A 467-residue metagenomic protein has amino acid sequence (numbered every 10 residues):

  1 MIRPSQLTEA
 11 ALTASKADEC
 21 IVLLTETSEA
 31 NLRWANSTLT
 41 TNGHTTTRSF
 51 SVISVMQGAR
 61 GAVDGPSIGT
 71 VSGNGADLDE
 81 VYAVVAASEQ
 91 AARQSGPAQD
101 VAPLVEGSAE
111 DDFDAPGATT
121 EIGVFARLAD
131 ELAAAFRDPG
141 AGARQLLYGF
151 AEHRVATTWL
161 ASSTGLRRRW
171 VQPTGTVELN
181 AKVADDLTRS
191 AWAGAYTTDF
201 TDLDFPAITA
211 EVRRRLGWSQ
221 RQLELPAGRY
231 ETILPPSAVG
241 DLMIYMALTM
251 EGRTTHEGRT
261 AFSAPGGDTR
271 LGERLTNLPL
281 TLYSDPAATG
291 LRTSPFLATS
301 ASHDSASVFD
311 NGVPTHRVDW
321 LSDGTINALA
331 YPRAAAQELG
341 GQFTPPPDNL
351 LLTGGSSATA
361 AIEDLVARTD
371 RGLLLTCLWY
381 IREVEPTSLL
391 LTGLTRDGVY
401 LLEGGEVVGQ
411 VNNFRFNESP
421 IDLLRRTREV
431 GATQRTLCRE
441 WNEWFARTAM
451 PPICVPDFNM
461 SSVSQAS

Functional and structural regions predicted by a protein language model:
M1-S307, S322-D323, G404-E406, E443 (+1 more regions): Active-site bordering "gate/hinge" segments that shape substrate access to catalytic or cofactor-binding pockets
T249, G267-S467: Dual-mode signal for accessory low-complexity, basic/Gly-rich regions
